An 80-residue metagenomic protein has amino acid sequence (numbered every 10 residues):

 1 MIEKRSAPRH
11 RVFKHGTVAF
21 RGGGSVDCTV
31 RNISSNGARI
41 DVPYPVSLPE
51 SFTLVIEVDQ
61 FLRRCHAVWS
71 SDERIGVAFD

Functional and structural regions predicted by a protein language model:
M1-D80: Structured alpha-helical
